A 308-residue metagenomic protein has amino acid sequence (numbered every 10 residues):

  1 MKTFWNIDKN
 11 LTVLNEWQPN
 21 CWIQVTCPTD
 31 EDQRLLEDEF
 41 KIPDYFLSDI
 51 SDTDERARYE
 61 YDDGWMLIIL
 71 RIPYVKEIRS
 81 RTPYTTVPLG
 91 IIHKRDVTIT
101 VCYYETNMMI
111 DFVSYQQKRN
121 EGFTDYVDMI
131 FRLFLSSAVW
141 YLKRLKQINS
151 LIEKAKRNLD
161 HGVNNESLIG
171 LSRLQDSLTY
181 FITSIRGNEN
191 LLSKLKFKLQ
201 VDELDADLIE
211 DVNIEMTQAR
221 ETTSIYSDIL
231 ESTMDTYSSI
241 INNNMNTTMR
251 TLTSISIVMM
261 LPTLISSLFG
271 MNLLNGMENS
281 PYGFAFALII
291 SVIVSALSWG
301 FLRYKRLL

Functional and structural regions predicted by a protein language model:
M1-F197, V201-D202, D211, E215-T222 (+2 more regions): Peripheral, non-transmembrane regulatory/ligand-interaction domains of membrane transport proteins
L35, K41, T217-L308: Hydrophobic alpha-helical transmembrane segments and their immediately adjacent juxtamembrane loops
I130, S167-G170, D205, M234 (+2 more regions): Alpha-helical membrane-protein architecture signal
